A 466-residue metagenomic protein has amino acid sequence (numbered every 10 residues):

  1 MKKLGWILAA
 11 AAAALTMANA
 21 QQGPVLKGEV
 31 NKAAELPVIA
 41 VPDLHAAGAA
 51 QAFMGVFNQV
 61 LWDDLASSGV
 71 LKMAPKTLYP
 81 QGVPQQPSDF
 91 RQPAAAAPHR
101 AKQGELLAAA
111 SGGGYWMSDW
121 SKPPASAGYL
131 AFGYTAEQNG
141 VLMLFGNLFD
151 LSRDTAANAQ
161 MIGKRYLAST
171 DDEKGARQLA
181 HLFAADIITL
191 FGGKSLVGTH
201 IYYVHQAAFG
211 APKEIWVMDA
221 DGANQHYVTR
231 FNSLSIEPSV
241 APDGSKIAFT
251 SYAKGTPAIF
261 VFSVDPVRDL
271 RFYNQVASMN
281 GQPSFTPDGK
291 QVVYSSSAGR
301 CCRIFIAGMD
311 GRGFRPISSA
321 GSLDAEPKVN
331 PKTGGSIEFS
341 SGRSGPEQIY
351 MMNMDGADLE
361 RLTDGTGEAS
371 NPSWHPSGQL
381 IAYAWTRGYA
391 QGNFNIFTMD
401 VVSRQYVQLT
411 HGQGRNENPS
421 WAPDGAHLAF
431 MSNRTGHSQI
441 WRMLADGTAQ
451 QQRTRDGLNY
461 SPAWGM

Functional and structural regions predicted by a protein language model:
A20-P37, N139, S152-T229: C-terminal/domain-edge helix-coil "capping" segments
P24, V30-W116: Short beta-strand->alpha-helix linker/helix-N-cap micro-motif that forms a surface specificity/interaction loop
D89-D186: Amphipathic beta-strand/beta-sheet edge segments enriched in Tyr/Trp
S195-V197, P242-D243, P287-D288, P331-T333 (+3 more regions): Residue-level detector of Asp-centered blade-edge/turn motifs that repeat once per structural unit in beta-propeller
I201, I247, G289-V292, I337-E338 (+2 more regions): Hydrophobic beta-strand positions that form the internal "hydrophobic ladder" of WD40/Gbeta-like beta-propeller blades
H205-E214, R230-S233, T250-I259, Q275-M279 (+9 more regions): A flexible loop/linker signature enriched in serine peptidases of the S9 family
D219-A223, S263-V267, G308-R312, N353-A357 (+2 more regions): Short loop/turn segments that connect beta-strands within beta-propeller blades
S239, S284, K328-N330, S373 (+2 more regions): Conserved beta-strand position repeated across blades of beta-propeller domains
